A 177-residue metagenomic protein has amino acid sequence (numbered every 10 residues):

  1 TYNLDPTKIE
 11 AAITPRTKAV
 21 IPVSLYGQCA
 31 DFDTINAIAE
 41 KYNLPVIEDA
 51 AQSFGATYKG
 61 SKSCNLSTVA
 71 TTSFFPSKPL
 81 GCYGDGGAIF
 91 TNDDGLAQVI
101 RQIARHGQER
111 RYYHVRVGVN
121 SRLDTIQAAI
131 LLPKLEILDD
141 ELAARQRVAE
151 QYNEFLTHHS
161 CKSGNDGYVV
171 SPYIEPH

Functional and structural regions predicted by a protein language model:
Y2-C82, A88-F90: Active-site phosphate-binding strand-loop segment of PLP-dependent enzymes
D5-T7, A11, A19-V23, Q28 (+4 more regions): PLP-dependent aminotransferase class I/II
C64-L66, C82-Y83, H114, S121-L123: A generic fold-level signal
